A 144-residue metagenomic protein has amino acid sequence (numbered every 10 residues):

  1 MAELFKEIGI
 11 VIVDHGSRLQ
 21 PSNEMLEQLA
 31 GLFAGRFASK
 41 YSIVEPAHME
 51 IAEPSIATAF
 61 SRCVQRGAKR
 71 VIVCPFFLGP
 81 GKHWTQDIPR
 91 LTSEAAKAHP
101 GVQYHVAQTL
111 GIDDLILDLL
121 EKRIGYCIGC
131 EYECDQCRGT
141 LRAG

Functional and structural regions predicted by a protein language model:
M1-G144: Active-site-proximal alpha-helix that buttresses catalytic centers in soluble enzyme cores
